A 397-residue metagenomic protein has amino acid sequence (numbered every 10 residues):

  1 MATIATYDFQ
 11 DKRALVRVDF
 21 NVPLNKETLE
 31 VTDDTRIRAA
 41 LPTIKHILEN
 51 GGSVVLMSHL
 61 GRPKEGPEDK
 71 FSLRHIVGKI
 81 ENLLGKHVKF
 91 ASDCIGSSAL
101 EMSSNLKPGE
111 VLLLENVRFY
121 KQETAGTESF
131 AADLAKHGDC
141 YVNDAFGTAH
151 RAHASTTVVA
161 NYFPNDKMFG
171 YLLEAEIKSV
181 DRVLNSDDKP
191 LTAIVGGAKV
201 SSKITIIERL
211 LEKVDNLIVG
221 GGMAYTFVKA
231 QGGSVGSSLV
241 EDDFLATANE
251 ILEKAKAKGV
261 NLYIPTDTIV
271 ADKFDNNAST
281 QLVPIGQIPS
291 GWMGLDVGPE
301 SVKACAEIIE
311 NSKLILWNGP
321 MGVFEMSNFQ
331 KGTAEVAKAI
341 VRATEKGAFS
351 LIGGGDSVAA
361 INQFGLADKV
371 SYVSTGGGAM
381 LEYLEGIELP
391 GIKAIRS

Functional and structural regions predicted by a protein language model:
M1-S397: Active-site loop-to-helix "anion-binding N-cap" substructures in soluble metabolic enzymes
